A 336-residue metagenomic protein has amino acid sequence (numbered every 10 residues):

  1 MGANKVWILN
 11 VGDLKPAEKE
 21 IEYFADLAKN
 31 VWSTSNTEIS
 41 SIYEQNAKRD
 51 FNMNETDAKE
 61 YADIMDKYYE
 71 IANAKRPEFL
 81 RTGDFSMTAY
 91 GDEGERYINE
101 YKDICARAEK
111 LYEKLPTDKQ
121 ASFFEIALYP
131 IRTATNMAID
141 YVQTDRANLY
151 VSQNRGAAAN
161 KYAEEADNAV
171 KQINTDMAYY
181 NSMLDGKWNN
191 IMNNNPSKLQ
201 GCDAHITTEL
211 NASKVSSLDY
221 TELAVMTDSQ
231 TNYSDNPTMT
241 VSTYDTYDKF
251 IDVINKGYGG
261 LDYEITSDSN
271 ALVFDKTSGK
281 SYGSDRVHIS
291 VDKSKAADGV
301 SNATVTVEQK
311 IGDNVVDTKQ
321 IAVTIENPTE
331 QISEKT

Functional and structural regions predicted by a protein language model:
M1-P237: Substrate-binding groove of N-acetylhexosamine-processing glycoside hydrolases
G12, S278, I311: Flexible, active-site-proximal loop/turn residues at the rims of small-molecule/cofactor binding pockets and catalytic
I206-K256, I311-T336: Long, low-complexity ectodomains and other extracytoplasmic segments of secretory-pathway proteins
T240-T246, Y282-S284, D298: Solvent-exposed, conformationally flexible loop/turn segments
D248, G260-E264, N302: Exposed beta-strand and adjacent loop surfaces of beta-rich binding modules that mediate intermolecular recognition
I251, V287, A297-D313, K319: A short beta-strand micro-motif common to beta-rich folds, especially ectodomain repeats
K256-H288: Surface-exposed binding patches on compact interaction domains or structured appendages
Y263-I265, I289-V291, V307, V323: Preference for bulky hydrophobic residues occupying beta-strand positions in well-ordered beta-sheet regions
